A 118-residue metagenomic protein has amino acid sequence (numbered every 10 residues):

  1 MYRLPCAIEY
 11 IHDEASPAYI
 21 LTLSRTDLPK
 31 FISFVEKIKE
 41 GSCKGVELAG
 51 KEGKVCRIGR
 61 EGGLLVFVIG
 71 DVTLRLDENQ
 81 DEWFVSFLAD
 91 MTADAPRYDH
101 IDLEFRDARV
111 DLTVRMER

Functional and structural regions predicted by a protein language model:
M1-R118: Positively charged, low-complexity terminal tracts and the immediately adjacent first secondary-structure elements
